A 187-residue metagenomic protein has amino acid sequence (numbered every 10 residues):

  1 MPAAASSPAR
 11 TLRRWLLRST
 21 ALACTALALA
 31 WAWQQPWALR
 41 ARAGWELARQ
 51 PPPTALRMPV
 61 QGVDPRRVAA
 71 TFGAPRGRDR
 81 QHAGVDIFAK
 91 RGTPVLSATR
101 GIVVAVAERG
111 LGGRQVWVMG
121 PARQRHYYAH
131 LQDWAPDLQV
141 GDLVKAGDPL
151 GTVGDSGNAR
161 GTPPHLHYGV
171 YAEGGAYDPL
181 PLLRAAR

Functional and structural regions predicted by a protein language model:
M1-A3: N-terminal intrinsically disordered, acidic low-complexity segments at the extreme N-terminus
S6-L27: N-terminal Sec-pathway targeting helices
L27-R114, K145-A146, D155, Y177-L180: Surface-exposed, glycine-biased beta-strand/turn segments
G73, L131-W134, L182-R187: A short, sequence-level motif marking secondary-structure junctions
F88, M119-P121, Y171: A generic structural motif
A98-Q139, P163, H167: Zn2+-dependent peptidoglycan hydrolase active-site motif and core
W117, D142-R187: Conserved, short, structured surface segments that act as functional micro-motifs
